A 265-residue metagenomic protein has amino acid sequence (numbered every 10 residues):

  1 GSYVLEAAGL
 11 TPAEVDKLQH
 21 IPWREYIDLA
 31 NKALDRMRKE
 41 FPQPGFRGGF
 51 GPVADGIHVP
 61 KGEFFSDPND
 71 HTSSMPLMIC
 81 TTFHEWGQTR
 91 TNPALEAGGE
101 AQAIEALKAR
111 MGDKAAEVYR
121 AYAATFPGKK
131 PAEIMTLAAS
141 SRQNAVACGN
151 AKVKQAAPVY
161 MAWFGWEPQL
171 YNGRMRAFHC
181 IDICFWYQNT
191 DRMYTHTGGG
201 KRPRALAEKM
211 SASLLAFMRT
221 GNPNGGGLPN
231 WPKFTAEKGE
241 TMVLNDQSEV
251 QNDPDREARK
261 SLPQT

Functional and structural regions predicted by a protein language model:
G1-E100, A132-K154: Substrate-access "cap/lid" subdomains that shape and gate the entrance to catalytic or ligand-binding pockets
V4-A7, K17, I21, L29-R36 (+5 more regions): Residues that form generic nucleotide/phosphate-binding pockets
A13-K17, E25, Q102-A106, K114-A121 (+2 more regions): Exposed alpha-helical structural elements
H20, A109, M135, T197 (+1 more regions): Charge-dense, low-complexity intrinsically disordered segments
H71-R120, K201, A205, S211 (+1 more regions): C-terminal, loop-rich substrate-recognition/catalytic regions characterized by aromatic stacking residues
A94-E96, A121-F126, P158, Y187-D191: Short amphipathic alpha-helical segments, especially helix-boundary/capping motifs
G112-K154, Y160-W166: Alpha/beta-hydrolase fold catalytic core
Q143-T265: Mobile gating loops/cap/lid regions near enzyme active sites that modulate substrate access
